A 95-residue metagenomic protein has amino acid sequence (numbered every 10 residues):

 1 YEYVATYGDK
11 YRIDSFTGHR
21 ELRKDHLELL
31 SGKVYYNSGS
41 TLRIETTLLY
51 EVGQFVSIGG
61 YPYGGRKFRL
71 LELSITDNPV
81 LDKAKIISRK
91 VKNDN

Functional and structural regions predicted by a protein language model:
Y1-N95: Signature of dsDNA virion morphogenesis modules
